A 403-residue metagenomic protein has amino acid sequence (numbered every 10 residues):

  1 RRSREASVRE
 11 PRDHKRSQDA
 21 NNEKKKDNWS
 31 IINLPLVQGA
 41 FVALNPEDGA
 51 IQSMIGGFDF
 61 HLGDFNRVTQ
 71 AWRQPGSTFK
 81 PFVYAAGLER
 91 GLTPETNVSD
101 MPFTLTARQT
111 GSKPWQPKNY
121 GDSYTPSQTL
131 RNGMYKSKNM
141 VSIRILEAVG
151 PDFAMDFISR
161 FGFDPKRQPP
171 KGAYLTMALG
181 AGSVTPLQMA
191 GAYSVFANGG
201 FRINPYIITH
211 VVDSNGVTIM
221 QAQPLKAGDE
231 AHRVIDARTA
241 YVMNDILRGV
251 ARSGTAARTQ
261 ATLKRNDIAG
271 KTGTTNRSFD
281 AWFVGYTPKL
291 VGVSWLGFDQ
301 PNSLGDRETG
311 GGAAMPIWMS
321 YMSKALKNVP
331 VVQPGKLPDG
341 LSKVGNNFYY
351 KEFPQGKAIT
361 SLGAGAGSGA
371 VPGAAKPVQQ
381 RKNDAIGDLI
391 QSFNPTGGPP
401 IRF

Functional and structural regions predicted by a protein language model:
R1-N45, M54, F60-F65, N132-K136 (+2 more regions): A penicillin-recognizing enzyme superfamily signal
L36-Q38, T69, Q128, Y174: Short coil/loop residues immediately preceding or within conserved phosphate-binding loops of NTP-utilizing enzyme
D48-G49, W72-D100, G133, A192-F196 (+3 more regions): Active-site SXXK
F60-L62, L88, E95, G162-R167: Proteins synthesized as precursors that undergo proteolytic processing into mature forms
Q70-P126, I203-I219, D339: Short, glycine/proline-biased beta-turn/loop segments that scaffold the active-site neighborhood
Q74, F82, A86, T93 (+8 more regions): Extracytoplasmic/secreted proteins, especially bacterial periplasmic and envelope-associated proteins
V98-F103, K118-F163, K171-N198, R248-G249: Active-site-adjacent helix/loop patches that line small-molecule binding or acyl-intermediate pockets
K343-F403: Low-complexity, Gly/Ser/Thr/Pro-rich intrinsically disordered linker/tail segments
